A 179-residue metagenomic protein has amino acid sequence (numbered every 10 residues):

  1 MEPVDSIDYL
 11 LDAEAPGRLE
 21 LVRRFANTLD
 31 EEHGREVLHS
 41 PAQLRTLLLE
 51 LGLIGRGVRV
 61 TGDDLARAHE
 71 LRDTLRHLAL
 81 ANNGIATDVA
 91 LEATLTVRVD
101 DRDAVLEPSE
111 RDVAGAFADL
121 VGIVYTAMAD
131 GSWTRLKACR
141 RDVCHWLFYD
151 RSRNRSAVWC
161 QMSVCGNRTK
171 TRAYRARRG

Functional and structural regions predicted by a protein language model:
M1-A138, D142-Y149: Short helix-coil boundary/hinge micro-motifs
L136-R141, A157, M162, R168: Residues immediately within or flanking Cys/His clusters that coordinate Zn2+ in small zinc-binding modules
D150-A157: Short linker/helix segments within small regulatory modules
S163-G179: Basic DNA-binding region of bZIP-type proteins
